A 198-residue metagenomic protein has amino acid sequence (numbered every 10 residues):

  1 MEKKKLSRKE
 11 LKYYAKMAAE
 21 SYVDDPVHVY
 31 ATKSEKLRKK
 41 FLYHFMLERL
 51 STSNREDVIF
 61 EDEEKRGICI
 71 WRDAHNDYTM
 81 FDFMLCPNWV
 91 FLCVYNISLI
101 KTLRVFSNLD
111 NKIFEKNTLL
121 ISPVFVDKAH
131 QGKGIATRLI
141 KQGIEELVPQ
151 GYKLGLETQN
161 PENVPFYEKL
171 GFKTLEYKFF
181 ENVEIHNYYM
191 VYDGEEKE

Functional and structural regions predicted by a protein language model:
E2-K16: A short beta-loop-alpha structural element at the N-terminal edge of CoA-dependent acyl/N-acetyltransferase catalytic
D25-M46: Conserved GNAT-fold acetyl-CoA-binding loop/helix
F41-F60, K116, L120: A short helix-loop-beta-strand connector motif used in the catalytic cores of GNAT acetyltransferases and, in some
I68-V124, E181: Conserved acyl-donor/pantetheine-binding loop and adjacent beta-alpha core of acyl/acetyltransferases and related
N117-L120, E146-Q159: Conserved GNAT acetyl-CoA-binding A-motif
S122-Q131, G155-P165, F179-I185, Y192-D193: Conserved beta-strand-loop-alpha-helix junction that forms the acyl-donor binding cleft
V126, G132-E145: Conserved acetyl-CoA-binding loop-helix of GNAT-fold acetyltransferases
T137, P149-G151, N160-Y177: Conserved active-site alpha-helix within GNAT-family acetyltransferase domains
